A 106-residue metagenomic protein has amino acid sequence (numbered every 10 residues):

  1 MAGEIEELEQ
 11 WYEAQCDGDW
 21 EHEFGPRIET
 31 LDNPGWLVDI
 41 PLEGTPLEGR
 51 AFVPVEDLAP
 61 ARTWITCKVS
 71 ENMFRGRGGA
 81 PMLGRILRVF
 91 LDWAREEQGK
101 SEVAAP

Functional and structural regions predicted by a protein language model:
A2-D17, M82-L83, Q98-P106: Eukaryotic low-complexity, non-globular regulatory regions
G3, E7, E23, G35-L37 (+1 more regions): Short, well-structured alpha-helical interface segments that form or flank functional binding sites
W11, P34-W36, A80, W93: Tryptophan-centered motif/residue detector
C16-E56: Amphipathic, interaction-prone secondary-structure segments
P54-V103: Helix-rich interaction surfaces within compact, conserved domain-sized segments that mediate assembly or partner
